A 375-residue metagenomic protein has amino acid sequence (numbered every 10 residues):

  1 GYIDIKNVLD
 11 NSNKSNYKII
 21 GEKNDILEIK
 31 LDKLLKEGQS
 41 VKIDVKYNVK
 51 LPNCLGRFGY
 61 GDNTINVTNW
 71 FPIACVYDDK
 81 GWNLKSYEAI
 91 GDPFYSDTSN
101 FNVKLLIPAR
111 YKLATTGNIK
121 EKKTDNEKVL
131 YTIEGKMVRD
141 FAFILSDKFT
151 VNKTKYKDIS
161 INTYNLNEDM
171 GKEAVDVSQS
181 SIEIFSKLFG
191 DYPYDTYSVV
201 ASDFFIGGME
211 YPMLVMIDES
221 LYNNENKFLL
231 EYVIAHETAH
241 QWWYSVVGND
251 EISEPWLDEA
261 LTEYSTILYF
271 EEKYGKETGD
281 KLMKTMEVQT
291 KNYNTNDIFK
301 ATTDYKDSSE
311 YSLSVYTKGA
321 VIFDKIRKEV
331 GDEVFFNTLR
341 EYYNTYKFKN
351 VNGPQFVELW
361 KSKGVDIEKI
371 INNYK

Functional and structural regions predicted by a protein language model:
G1-L9, K14-K36, E219-V233: Aromatic/His-enriched, Gly/Pro-containing loop or helix-boundary segments that lie immediately adjacent to catalytic
G1-N7, I20, D32, D44-A142: Extended, low-hydrophobicity, Ser/Thr/Pro/Gly-biased non-transmembrane segments
D25-I29, V41, V129: Short strand-edge motifs at loop-to-beta-strand transitions and within beta-strands of extracellular beta-rich domains
E28-D32, N165-E173, E251-I252, S309-S312 (+2 more regions): Second-shell loop/turn segments in exported
E37-S40, N126: Solvent-exposed, conformationally flexible loop/turn segments
D92-A235, Y264: Hydrophobic helix-coil surface modules that form long, contiguous segments used for peptide/substrate interaction
D176-Q179, M216-K281: Zinc-dependent metallopeptidase catalytic helix centered on the HExxH motif and its immediate flanking segment
E277, S312-K375: Amphipathic alpha-helical substructures
